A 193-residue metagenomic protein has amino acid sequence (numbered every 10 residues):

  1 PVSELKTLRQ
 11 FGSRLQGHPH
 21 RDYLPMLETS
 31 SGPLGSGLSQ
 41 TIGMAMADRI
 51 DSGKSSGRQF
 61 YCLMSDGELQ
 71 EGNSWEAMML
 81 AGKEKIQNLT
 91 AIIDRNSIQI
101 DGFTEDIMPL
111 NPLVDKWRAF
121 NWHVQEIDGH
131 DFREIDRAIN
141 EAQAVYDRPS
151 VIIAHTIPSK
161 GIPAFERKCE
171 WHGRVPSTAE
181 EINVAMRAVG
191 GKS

Functional and structural regions predicted by a protein language model:
P1-K83: Cofactor-binding active-site loop characterized by glycine-rich and histidine/acidic residues
F11-R14, M64-E71, R95-Q99, H130-F132 (+1 more regions): Acidic, glycine-rich active-site loops and adjacent beta-strand->loop/helix elements that engage anionic groups
H20, N73-W75, D101-E105, R137 (+1 more regions): Short acidic, glycine/serine/threonine-rich loops at helix termini
S52-R58, E105-A138, R187-G190: Conserved thiamine diphosphate
R58-C62, L89, R148-T156: Generic beta-sheet signal
E71-N96, V151-I153: A short alpha/beta connector and helix-capping loop motif
E84-D106, L110, V114-W117: Histidine/lysine/aspartate-rich catalytic loop segments that bind and position anionic ligands
F132-S193: Glycine/aspartate-rich loop-and-adjacent alpha/beta segment that forms the canonical ThDP
